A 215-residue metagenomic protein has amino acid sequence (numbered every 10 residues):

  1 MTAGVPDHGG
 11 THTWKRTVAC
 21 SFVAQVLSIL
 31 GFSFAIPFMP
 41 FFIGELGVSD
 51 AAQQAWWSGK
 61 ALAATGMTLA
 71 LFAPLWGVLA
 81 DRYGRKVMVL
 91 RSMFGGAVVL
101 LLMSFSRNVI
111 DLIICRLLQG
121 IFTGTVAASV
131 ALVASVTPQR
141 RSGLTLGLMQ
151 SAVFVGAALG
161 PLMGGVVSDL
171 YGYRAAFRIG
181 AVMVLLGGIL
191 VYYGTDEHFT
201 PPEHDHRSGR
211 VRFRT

Functional and structural regions predicted by a protein language model:
T2-W14, H198-T215: Juxtamembrane intracellular "pre-TM" segments in multi-pass secondary transporters
W14-A63: Helix-loop boundary and gating motifs at the non-cytosolic
P40, G156-S168: Small-residue (Gly/Pro/Ala) motifs that create kinks and tight helix-helix packing interfaces
K60-W76: Central cavity-lining transmembrane alpha-helices of secondary-active solute carriers, predominantly the Major
L71-R107: Conserved MFS/SLC helix-loop-helix module at the cytosolic interface between two early adjacent transmembrane helices
V99, I110-L118: Paired small-residue
C115-V153: Cytoplasmic helix-loop-helix junction between adjacent transmembrane helices in 12-TM secondary transporters
A176-Y192: Symmetry-related core transmembrane helices of the 12-TM Major Facilitator Superfamily/SLC fold
